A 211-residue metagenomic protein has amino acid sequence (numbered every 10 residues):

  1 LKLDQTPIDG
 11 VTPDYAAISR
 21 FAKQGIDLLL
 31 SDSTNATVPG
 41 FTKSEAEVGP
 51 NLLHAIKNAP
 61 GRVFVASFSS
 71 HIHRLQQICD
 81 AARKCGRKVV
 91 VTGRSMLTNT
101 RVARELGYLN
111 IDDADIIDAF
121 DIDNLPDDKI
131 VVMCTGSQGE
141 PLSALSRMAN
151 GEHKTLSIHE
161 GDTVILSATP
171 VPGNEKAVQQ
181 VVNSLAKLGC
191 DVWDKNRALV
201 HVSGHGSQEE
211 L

Functional and structural regions predicted by a protein language model:
L1-L125, E140-S157, G173-Q180, S207: His/Asp/Glu-rich metal-coordinating catalytic cores of metallo-dependent phosphodiesterases/hydrolases acting on
D27, I130, D162: Conserved acidic residues
L30-S33, P60-A66, D162-A168, V192-N196: Short beta-strands and strand-loop turn motifs
D127, S157-G161, L185: ATP-dependent carboxylate-amine ligase
K129-Q138: Conserved two-lobed SF2 helicase motor
G136-S137, A168-P172: Aromatic- and Gly/Pro-rich donor/ligand-binding loops that form nucleotide- or phosphate-bearing donor binding pockets
L185-L211: Generic long, charged, amphipathic alpha-helical segments
